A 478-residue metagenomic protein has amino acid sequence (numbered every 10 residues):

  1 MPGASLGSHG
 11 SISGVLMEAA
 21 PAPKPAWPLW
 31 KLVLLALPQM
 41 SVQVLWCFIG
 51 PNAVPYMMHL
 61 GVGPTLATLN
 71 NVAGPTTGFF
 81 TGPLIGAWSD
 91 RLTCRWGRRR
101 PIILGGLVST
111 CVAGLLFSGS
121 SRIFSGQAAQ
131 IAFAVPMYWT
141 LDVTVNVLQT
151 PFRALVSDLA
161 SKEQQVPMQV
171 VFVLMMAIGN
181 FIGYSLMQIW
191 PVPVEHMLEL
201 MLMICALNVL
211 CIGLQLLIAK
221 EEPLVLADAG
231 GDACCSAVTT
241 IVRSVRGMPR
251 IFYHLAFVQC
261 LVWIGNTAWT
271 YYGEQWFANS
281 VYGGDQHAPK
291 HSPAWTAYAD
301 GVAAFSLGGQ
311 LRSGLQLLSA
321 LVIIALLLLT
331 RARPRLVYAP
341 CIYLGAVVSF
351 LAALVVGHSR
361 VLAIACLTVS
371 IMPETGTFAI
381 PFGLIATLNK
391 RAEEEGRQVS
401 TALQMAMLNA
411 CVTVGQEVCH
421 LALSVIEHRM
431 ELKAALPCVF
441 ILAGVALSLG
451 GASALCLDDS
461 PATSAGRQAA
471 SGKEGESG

Functional and structural regions predicted by a protein language model:
P2-A26, W30, F124-S125, A129-W139 (+6 more regions): Intracellular loop-helix junctions on the cytosolic face of multi-pass helical membrane proteins
I12-T77, I251-S292: Helix-loop boundary and gating motifs at the non-cytosolic
A53, V145-S161, G376-E395: Intracellular juxtamembrane helix-capping segments at the cytosolic ends of symmetry-related transmembrane helices
A67-L92, T110-G114, I178-F181, L307-I323 (+1 more regions): Central cavity-lining transmembrane alpha-helices of secondary-active solute carriers, predominantly the Major
F80-G97, P191-V192, L318-P334, E427-H428: Helix-to-loop junctions at the C-terminal end of transmembrane segments in multipass secondary transporters
R98-P101, Q188-L207, R333-P334, V361 (+1 more regions): A membrane-interface helix-boundary motif in multi-pass transporters
I103-Q127, Y343-H358: C-terminal ends and interior cores of transmembrane alpha-helices in multi-pass membrane transporters/permeases
R335-I380: C-terminal transmembrane helical hairpin of 12-TM major facilitator-type secondary transporters
